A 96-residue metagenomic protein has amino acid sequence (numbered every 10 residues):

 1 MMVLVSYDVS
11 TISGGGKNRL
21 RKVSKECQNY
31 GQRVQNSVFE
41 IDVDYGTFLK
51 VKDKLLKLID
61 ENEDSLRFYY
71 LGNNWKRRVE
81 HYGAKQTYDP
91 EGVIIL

Functional and structural regions predicted by a protein language model:
M1, I41, K57, E91-V93: Residue-level marker of intrinsically disordered, low-complexity segments enriched for small/polar residues
M1-V34, V38, D42, G46-T47: Extended, hydrophobic alpha-helical segments
G15-G16, V51, V79: A short acidic (Asp/Glu
E26-C27, L55, E80-H81: Intrinsically disordered, low-complexity segments enriched in polar/charged residues with Gly/Pro, especially when
Q35-S65, Y70-G72: Short, intrinsically disordered low-complexity segments
I59-I95: C-terminal structural segments of small proteins and small subunits
